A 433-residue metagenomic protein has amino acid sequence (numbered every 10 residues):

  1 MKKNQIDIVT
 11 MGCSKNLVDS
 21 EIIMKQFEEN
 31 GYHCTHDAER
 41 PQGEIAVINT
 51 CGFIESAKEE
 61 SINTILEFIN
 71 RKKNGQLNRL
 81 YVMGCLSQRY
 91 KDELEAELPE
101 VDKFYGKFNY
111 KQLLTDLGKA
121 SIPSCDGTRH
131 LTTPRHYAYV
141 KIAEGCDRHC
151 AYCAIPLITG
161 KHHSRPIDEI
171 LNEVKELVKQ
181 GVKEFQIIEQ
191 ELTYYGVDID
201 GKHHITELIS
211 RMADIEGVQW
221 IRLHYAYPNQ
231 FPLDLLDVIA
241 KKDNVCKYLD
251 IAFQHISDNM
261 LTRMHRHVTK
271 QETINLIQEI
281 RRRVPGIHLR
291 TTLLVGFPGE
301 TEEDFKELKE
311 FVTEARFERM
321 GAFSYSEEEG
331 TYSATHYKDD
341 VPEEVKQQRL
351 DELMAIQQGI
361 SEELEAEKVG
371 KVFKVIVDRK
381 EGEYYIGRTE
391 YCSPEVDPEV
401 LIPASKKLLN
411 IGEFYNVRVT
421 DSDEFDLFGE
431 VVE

Functional and structural regions predicted by a protein language model:
M1-Y195, D234, L249, Q271-R282 (+5 more regions): Proteins enriched for Cys/Gly/acidic motifs involved in redox and nucleic-acid/cofactor modification
I6, I45-A46, A138, F185 (+7 more regions): Conserved beta-strand core positions
N78-G84, R89, L94, K179-E303 (+1 more regions): Conserved SAM/AdoMet-binding glycine-rich loop
K111, R148, T193, D258-N259 (+2 more regions): Glycine-centered loop/turn positions within well-structured domains that cap or flank conserved ligand/cofactor-binding
I170, I187, L223, I251 (+6 more regions): Conserved, mostly hydrophobic/aromatic
E189, Y225, F253-H255, T291-V295 (+6 more regions): Active-site proximal loops enriched in glycine and acidic residues that flank catalytic Cys/His/Asp and coordinate
K247-Y248, L261-T262, P285-H288, E303-F305 (+5 more regions): Extended hydrophobic-aromatic, low-complexity segments
T335-E433: Terminal RNA-binding accessory module
